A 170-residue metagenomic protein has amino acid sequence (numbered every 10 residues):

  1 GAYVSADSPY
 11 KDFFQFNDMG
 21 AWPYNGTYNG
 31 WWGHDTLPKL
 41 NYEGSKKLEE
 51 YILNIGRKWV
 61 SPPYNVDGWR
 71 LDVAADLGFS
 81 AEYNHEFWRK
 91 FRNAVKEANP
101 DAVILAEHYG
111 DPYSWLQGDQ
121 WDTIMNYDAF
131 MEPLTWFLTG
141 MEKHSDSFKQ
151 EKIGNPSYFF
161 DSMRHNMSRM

Functional and structural regions predicted by a protein language model:
G1, D72-L77, A106-P112: Short, solvent-exposed turn/loop segments enriched in Gly/Ser/Thr/Pro and often Arg
G1-P63, F91, E97, S114 (+1 more regions): Substrate-binding/active-site clefts of carbohydrate-active enzymes
D35-P38, D72-L77, M167-M170: Active-site clefts of carbohydrate-active enzymes
K47, L77-E86, P112-Y113: Acidic-and-aromatic substrate-binding clefts and catalytic sites of carbohydrate-active enzymes
L53-S80: Active-site groove signature of glycoside hydrolases
G56, W88, R92-A94, D101-M170: Conserved alpha/beta catalytic core and glycan-binding cleft of carbohydrate-active enzymes
V66-D67, A98, A102: Secondary-structure boundary/capping positions in well-ordered alpha/beta enzyme cores
